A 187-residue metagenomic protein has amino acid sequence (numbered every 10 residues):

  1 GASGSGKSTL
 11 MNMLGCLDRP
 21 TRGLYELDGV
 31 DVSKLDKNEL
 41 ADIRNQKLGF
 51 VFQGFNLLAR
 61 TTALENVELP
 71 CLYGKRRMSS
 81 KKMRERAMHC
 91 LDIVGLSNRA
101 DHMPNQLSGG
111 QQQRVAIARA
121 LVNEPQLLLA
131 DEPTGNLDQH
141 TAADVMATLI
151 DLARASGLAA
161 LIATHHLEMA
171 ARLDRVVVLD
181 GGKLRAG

Functional and structural regions predicted by a protein language model:
G1-G181: ABC family nucleotide-binding domain
G181-G187: Conserved switch/coupling elements of ABC/ABC-like ATPase nucleotide-binding domains
